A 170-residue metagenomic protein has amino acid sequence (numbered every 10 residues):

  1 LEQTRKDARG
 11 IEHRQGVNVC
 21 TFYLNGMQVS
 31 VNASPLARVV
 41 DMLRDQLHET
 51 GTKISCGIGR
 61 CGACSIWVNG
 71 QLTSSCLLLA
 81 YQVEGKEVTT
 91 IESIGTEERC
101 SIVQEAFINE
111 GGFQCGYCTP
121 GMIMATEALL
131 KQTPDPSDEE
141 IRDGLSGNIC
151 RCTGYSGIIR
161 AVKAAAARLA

Functional and structural regions predicted by a protein language model:
L1-A170: Signature of N-terminal electron-transfer/Fe-S-associated modules in redox systems
